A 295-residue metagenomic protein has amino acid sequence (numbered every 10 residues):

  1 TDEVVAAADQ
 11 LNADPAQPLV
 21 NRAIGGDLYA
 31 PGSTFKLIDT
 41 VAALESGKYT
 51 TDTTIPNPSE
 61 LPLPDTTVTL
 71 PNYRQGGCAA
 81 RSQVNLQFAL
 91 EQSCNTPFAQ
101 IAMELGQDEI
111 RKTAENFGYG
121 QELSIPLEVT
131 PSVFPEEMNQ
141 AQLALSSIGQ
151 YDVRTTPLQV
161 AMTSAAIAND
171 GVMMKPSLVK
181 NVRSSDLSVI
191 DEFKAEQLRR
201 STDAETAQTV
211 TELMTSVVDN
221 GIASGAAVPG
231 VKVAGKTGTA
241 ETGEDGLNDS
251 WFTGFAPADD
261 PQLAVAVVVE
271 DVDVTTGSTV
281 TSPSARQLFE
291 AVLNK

Functional and structural regions predicted by a protein language model:
T1-L28, V41-E270: Beta-lactam-recognizing serine transpeptidase/beta-lactamase-like catalytic domain environment
G32-V41: Active/ligand-binding-proximal structured segments within catalytic/core domains that scaffold catalytic residues
S33, T156, S278-T281: Short, conserved glycine- and acidic-residue-centered signature motifs in active-site or ligand-binding loops
K36, A161, R286: Active-site scaffold segments
D108, Q208, T279-R286: Short, well-ordered alpha-helical segments
V189-K194, S282-K295: Short, gly/Ser/Thr-rich active-site loops of penicillin-recognizing serine hydrolases
V269-S282: A short acidic/glycine-rich loop-to-helix N-cap element
